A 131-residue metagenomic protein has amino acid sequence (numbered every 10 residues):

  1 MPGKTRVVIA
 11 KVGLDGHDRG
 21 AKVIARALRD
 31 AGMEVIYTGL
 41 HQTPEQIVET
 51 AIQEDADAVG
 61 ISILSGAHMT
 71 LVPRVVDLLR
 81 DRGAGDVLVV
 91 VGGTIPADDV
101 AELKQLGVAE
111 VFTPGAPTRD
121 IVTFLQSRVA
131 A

Functional and structural regions predicted by a protein language model:
M1-K4, A84: Short, flexible coil/linker segments at domain boundaries that flank nucleotide/cofactor-interacting
A10-L14: N-terminal pre-triad scaffold of radical SAM enzymes
A21-Q126: Cofactor-cradling patches in redox/metallo enzymes
S127-A131: The C-terminal output helix
